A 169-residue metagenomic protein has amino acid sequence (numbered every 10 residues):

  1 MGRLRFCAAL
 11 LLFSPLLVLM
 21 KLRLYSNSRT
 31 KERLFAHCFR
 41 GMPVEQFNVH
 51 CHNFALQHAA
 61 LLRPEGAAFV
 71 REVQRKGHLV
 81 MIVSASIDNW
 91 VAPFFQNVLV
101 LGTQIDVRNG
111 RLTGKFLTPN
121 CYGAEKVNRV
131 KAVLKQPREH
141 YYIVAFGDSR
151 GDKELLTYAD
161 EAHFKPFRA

Functional and structural regions predicted by a protein language model:
M1: Gly/lys/ser-thr-rich phosphate-binding loops in alpha/beta enzymes that coordinate phosphoanhydride or phosphate groups
L4-Q57, P64, A68, E72: A metal-dependent, Asp-based hydrolase signature
V49-H50, L56-A169: C-terminal cap/substrate-recognition subdomain and adjoining C-terminal extension of metal-dependent phosphatase-like
